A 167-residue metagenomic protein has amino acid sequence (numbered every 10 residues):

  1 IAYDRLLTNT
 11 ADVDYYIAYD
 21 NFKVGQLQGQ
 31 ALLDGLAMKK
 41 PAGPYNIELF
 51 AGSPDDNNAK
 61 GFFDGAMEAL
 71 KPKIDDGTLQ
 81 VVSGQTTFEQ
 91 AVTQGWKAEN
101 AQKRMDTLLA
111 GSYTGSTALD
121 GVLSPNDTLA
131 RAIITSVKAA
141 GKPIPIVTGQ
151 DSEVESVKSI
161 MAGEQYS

Functional and structural regions predicted by a protein language model:
I1-S167: A residue-level marker of the well-folded mature domains of exported/periplasmic proteins
